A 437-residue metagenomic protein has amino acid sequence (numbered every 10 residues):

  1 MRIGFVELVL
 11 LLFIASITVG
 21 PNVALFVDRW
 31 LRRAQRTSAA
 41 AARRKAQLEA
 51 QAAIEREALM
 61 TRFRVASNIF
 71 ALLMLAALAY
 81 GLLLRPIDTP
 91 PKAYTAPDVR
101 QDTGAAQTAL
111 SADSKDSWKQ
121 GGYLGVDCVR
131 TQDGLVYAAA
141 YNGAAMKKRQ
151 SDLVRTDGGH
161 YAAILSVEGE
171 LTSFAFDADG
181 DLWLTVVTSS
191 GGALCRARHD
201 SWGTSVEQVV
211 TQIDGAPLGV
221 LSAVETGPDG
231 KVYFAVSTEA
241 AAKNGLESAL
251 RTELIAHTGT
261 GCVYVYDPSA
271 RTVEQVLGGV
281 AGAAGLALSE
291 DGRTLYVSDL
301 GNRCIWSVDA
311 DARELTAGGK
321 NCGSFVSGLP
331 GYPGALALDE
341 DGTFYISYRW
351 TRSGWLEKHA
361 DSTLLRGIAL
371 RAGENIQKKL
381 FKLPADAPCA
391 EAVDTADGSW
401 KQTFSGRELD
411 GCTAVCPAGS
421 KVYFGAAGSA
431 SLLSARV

Functional and structural regions predicted by a protein language model:
T89-G125, G158-G159, A396-R407: A short helix->beta-strand "capping" segment at the edge of beta-propeller domains
S114-G121, G159-S166, S205-D214, T272-L277 (+2 more regions): A short beta-strand motif characteristic of beta-propeller blades
G121-D133, K148-Q150, V167-V186, D214-V232 (+5 more regions): Beta-rich, blade/repeat-based domains predominating in secreted/periplasmic proteins but also intracellular
Y137-A139, W183-T185, Y233-A235, V297-S298 (+2 more regions): Residue position within the beta-strands of beta-propeller blades
Y141-K148, F234-T258, R349-P384: Short, conserved, GDST-rich strand-edge loop motifs in beta-rich repeat architectures
R155-H160, R198-G203, Y266-R271, D309-R313 (+2 more regions): Short loop/turn segments that connect beta-strands within beta-propeller blades
T185-G227, F234-R251: Asp-box/WD-like beta-propeller blade repeats and closely related beta-sheet repeat scaffolds
R352, C412-V437: Blade-level signature of beta-propeller repeat domains, shared across WD40, Kelch, NHL, RCC1 and BNR/Asp-box propellers
